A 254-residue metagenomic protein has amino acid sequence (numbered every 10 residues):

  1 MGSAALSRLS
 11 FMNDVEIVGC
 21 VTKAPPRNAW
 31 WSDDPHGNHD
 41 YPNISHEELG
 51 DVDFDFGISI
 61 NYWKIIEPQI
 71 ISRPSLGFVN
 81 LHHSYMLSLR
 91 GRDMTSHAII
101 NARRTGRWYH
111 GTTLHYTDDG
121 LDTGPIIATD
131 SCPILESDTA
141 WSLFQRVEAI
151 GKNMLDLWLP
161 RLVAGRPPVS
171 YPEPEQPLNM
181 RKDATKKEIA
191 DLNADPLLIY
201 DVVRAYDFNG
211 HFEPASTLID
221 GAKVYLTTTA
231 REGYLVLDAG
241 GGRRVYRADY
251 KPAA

Functional and structural regions predicted by a protein language model:
M1-A254: One-carbon transfer enzymes
